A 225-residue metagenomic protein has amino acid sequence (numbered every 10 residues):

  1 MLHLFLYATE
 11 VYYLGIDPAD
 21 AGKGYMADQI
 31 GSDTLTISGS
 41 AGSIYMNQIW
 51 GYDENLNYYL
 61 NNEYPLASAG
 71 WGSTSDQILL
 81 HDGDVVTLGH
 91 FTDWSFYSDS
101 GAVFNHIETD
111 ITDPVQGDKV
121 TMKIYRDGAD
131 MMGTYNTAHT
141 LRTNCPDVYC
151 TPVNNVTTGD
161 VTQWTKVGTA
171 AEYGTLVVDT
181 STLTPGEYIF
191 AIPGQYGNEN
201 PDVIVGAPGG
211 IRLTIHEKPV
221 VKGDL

Functional and structural regions predicted by a protein language model:
M1-L225: Ubiquitin-like/PB1-type beta-grasp interaction modules and other compact soluble beta-rich domains
